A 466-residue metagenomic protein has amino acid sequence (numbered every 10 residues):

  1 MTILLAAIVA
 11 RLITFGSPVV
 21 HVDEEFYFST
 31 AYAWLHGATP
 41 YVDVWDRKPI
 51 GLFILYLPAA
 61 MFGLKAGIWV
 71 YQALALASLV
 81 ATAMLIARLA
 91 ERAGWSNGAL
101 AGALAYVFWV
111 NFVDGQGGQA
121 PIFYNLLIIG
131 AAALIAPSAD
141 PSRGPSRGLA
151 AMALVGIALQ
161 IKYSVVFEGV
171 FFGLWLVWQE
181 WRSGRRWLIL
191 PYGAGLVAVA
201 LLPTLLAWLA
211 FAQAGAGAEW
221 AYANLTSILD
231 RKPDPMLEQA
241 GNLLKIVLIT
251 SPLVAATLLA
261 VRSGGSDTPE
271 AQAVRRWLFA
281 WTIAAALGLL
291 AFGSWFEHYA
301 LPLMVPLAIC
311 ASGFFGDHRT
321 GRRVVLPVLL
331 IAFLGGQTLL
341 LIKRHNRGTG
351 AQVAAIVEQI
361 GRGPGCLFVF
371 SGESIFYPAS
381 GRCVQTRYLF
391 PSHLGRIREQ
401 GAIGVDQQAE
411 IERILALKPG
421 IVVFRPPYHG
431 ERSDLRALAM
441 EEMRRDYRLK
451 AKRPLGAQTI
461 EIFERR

Functional and structural regions predicted by a protein language model:
A83-F108, N125-L126, Y222: Transmembrane-helix signature of polytopic, membrane-embedded enzymes that assemble or transfer cell-envelope glycans
R92-G94, A131-A150, E180, L253-A271 (+1 more regions): Membrane-interface transmembrane helices that cradle and orient dolichyl/undecaprenyl
D114-Y124, F296-E297: Short acidic/glycine- and proline-prone juxtamembrane loop motifs at membrane-interface regions of multi-pass membrane
F123-P141, R147-V155, L176, L307-C310: Specific aromatic-rich, kink-prone transmembrane helix
S146-Y163, G169-G173, L202, T282-A291: Membrane-interface alpha helices of multi-pass inner-membrane proteins
F167, L290-T320: Hydrophobic/aromatic-rich transmembrane helices and adjacent perimembrane loops
V170, N346-Q400, G404-S433: Short periplasmic/luminal acceptor-recognition loop of GT-C membrane glycosyltransferases, typified by
L188-E270, A286-G293: Transmembrane-lumen/periplasm boundary regions of multi-pass, lipid-linked membrane glycan transferases
